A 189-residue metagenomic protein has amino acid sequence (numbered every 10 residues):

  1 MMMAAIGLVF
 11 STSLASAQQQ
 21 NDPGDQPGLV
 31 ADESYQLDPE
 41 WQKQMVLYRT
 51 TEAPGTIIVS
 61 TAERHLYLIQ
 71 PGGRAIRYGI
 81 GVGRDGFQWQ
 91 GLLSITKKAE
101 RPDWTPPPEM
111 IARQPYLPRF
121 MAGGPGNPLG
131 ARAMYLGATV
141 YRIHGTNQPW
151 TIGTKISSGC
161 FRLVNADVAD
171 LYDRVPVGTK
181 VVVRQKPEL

Functional and structural regions predicted by a protein language model:
M1-L189: N-terminal pre-domains immediately preceding structured catalytic cores
